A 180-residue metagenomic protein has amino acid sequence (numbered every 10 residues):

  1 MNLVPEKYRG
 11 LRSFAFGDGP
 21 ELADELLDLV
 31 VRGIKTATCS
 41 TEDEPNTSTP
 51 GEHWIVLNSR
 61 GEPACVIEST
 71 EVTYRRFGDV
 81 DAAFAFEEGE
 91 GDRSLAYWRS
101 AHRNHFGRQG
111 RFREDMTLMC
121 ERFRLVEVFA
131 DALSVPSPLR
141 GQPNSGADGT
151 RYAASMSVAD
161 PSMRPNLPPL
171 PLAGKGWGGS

Functional and structural regions predicted by a protein language model:
M1-V66, T70-V135, Y152-A153, G176: Mixed-charge, low-complexity intrinsically disordered regions
F106, G146, M156, P168: Alpha-helical and His/Cys-centered functional microenvironments
A132, A147-A154, A159, A173: Ala/Thr-enriched low-complexity intrinsically disordered regions
R140-Q142, G174-G176: Glycine-biased, low-complexity coil/linker segments
